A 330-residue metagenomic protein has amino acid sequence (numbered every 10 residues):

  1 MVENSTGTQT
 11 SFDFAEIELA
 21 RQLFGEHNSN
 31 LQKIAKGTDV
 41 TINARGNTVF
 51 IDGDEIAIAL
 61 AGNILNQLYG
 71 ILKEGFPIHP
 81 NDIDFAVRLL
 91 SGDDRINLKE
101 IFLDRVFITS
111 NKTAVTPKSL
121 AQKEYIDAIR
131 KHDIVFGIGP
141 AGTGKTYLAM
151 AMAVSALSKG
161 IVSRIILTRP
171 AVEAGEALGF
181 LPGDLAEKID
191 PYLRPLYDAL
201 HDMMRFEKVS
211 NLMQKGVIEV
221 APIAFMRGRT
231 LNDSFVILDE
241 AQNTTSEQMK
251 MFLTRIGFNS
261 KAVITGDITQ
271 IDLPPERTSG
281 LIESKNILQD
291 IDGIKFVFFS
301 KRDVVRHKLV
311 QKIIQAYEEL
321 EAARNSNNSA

Functional and structural regions predicted by a protein language model:
V2-Q22: Short glycine-/aliphatic-rich beta-strand segments at the starts of folded cytosolic domains
F14-E16, A44-G46, G53, R169 (+2 more regions): Flexible glycine-/small-residue-rich
L19-K36: Short amphipathic alpha-helix segments
K36-N43: A short, structured beta-strand/loop element
N43-F102: Interdomain "pre-motor" coupling segment immediately N-terminal to P-loop NTPase/helicase cores
G92-L120: Conserved loop-to-helix interface motifs that mediate assembly, gating, or partner/ligand docking in ancient ring
S110-L120, A128, H132-L238, Q242-A330: Conserved helicase motor core of SF1/SF2 NTP-dependent helicases
